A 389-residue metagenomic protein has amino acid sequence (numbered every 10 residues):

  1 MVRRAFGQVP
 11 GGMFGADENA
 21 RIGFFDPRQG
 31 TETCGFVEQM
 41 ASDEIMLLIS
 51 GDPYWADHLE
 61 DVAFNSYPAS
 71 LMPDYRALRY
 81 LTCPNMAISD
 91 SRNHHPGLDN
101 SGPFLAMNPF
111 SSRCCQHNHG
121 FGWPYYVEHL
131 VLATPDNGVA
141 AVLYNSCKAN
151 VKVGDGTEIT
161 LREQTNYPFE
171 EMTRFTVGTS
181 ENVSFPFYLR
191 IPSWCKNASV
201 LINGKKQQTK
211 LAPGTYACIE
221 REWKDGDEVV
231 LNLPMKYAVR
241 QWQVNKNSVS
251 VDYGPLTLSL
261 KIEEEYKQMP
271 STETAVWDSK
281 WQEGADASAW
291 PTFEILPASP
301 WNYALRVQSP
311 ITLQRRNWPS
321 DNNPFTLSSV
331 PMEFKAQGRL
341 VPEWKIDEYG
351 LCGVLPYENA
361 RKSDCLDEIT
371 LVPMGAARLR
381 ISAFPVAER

Functional and structural regions predicted by a protein language model:
R4-E38, S111-C115: Solvent-exposed loop and edge beta-strand segments that line ligand/cofactor-binding and catalytic clefts
F24-P27, E38-G51, P68, L132 (+1 more regions): Well-ordered alpha-helical scaffold segments within catalytic/enzyme domains
T31-L47, N118-Y126, E171: Well-ordered alpha-helical segments within folded domains of soluble proteins
D57-N65, S70-T176, A212, N232-R389: C-terminal beta-rich recognition modules with glycine/proline-rich loops and embedded aromatic residues
T165, V177-E181, R190-S193, R221: Non-cytosolic beta-sheet module surface loops
N182-I202: Beta-strand-rich binding/interaction modules
F185-Y188, I219-P234: C-terminal beta-strand-rich structural cap/linker in extracellular carbohydrate-active enzymes
C195-E220, V239-V244: Solvent-exposed beta-strand/loop surfaces of large extracellular or lumenal domains
